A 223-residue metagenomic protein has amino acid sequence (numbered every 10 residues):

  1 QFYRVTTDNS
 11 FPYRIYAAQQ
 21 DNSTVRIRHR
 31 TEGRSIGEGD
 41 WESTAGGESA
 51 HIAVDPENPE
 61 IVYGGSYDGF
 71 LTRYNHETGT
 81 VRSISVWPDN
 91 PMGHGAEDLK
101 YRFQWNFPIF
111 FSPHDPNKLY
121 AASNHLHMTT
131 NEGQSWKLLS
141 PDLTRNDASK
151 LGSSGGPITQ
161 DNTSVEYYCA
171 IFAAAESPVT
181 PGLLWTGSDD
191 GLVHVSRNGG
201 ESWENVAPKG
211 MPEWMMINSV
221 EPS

Functional and structural regions predicted by a protein language model:
Q1-S223: Beta-propeller blade termini and top-face loops
